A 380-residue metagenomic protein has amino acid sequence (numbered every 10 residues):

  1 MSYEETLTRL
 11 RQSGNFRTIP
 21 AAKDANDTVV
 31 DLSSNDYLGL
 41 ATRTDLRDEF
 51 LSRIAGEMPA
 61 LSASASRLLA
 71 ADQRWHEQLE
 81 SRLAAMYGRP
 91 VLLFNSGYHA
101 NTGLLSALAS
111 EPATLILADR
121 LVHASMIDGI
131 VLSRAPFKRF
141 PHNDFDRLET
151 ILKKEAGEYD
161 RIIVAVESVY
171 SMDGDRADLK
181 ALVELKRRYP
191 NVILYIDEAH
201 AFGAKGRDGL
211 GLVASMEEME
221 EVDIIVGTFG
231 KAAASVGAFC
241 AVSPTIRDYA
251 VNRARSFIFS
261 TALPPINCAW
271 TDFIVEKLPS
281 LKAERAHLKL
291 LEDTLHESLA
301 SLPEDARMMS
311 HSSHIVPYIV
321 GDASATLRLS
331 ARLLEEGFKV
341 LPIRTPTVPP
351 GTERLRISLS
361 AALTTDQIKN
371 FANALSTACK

Functional and structural regions predicted by a protein language model:
S2-L61, V192: N-terminal "arm"/small-domain region of PLP-dependent enzymes with the aminotransferase-like
L40-T44, D48-S52, S81, A85 (+2 more regions): PLP-dependent enzyme catalytic core of the Aspartate aminotransferase-like
D48, I54-S96: Conserved N-terminal alpha-helix of the aminotransferase class I/II PLP-enzyme fold
L105-A124: Conserved PLP-anchoring active-site segment centered on the Schiff-base-forming lysine
K138, H142-I196: Active-site phosphate-binding strand-loop segment of PLP-dependent enzymes
Y189-V192, L210-F229, D248, N252: Conserved active-site segment immediately N-terminal to the catalytic lysine that forms the internal aldimine
I224, T228, A232-S298, A306-M309: PLP-dependent aminotransferase class I/II
H287-D293, L302-E336, L359-A361: Conserved PLP-binding catalytic core of the aspartate aminotransferase-like
